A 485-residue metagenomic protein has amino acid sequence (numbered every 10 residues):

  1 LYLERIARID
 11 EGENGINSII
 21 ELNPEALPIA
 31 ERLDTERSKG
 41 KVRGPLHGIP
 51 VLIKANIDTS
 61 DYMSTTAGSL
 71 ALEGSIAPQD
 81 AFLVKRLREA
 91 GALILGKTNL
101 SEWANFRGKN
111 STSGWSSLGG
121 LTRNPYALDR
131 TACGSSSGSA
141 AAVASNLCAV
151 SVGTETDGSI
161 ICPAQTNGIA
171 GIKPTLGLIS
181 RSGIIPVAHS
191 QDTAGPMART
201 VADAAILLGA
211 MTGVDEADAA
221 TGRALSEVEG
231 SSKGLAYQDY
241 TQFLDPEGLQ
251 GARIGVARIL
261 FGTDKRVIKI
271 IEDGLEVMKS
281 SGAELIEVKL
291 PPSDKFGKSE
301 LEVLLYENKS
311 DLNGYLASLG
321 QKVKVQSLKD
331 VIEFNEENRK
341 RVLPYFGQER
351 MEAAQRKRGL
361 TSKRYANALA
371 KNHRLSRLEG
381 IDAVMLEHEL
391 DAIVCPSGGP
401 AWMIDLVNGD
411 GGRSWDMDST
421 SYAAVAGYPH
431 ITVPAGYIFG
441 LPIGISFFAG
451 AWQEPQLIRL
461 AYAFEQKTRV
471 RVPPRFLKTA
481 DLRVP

Functional and structural regions predicted by a protein language model:
L1-D157, T175, R199, M385-E387 (+1 more regions): Gly/Ser-rich catalytic/binding loops embedded in alpha/beta enzyme cores
L1-I29, S38, I270-D273, K279-G282 (+3 more regions): An N-terminal boundary/leader segment
L3-E13, N23, A30-R37, K41 (+16 more regions): Sec/Tat-exported extracytoplasmic proteins
E31, A81, T263-K289, D311-E337 (+1 more regions): Acyltransferase
H47-A67, Q242-I259, Y306-R377, T432-P442: Short helix-loop capping/hinge segments that flank enzyme active sites or metal/cofactor-binding pockets
G48, K54, E89, C148 (+5 more regions): Glycine-rich, small-residue loops and helix-cap segments that act as flexible hinges at active-site edges
T66-S69, T122-L128, S135, I185-T193 (+2 more regions): Flexible glycine/proline-enriched surface loops and loop-helix/loop-strand junctions
E89, L93, A144-R258, E272-S281 (+2 more regions): Structural helix-boundary/capping segments
